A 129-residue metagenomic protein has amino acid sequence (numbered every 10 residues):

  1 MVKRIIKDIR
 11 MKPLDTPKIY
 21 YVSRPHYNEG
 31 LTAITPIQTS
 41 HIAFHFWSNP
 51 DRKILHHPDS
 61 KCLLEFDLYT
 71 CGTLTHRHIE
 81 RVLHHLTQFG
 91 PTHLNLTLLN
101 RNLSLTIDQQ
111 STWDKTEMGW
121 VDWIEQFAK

Functional and structural regions predicted by a protein language model:
M1-K129: Polybasic/polar functional segments that serve as interface/processing modules
